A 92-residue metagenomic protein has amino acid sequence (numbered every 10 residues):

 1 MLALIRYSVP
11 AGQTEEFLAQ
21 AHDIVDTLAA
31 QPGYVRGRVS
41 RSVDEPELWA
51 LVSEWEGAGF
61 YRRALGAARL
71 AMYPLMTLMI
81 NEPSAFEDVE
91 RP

Functional and structural regions predicted by a protein language model:
L2-S8, R38-L65: Short, well-ordered beta-strand segments in beta-rich or mixed alpha/beta enzyme and ligand-binding folds
S8-Q20: Short, surface-exposed ligand-recognition loops at beta-strand->loop->(often short) alpha-helix junctions that present
Q13, I24, E47, F60 (+1 more regions): Short phosphate-engaging motifs
A29-R36, E54-E87: An amphipathic, aromatic/His-enriched active-site/gating alpha helix that lines ligand/cofactor pockets
D88-P92: Short, low-order "capping/linker" segments at domain edges
